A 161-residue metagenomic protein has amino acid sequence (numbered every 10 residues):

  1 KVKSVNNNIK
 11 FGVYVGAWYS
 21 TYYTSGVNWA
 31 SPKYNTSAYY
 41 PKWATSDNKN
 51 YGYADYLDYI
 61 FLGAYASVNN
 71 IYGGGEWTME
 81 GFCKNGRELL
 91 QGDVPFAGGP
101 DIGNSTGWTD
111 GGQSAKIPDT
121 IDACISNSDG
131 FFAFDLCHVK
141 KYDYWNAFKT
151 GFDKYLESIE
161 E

Functional and structural regions predicted by a protein language model:
K1-K10, C83-Q91: Surface-exposed amphipathic alpha-helices with a cationic face
V5-N70, G75, T109-D110: Substrate-binding cleft/loops of secretory-pathway carbohydrate-active enzymes
N48-E161: Substrate-binding cleft of secreted/luminal carbohydrate-active enzymes
